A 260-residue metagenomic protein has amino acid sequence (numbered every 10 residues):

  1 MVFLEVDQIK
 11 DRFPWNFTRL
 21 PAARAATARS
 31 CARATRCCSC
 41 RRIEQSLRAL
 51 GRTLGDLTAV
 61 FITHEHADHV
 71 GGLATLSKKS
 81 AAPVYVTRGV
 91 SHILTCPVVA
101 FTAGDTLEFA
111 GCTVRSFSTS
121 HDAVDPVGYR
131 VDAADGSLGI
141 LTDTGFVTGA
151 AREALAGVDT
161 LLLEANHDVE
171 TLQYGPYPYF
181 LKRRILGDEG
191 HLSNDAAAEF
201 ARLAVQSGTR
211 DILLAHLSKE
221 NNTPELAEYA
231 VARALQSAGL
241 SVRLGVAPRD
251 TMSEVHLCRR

Functional and structural regions predicted by a protein language model:
V2-L50, V127-D143, T160: Conserved beta-strand hairpin/beta-sheet module of binuclear metal-dependent hydrolase folds, prominently
V2-V6, A81-G136: Metallo-beta-lactamase
C31, H64, V84, V114 (+5 more regions): Divalent metal-coordination and catalytic microenvironments
S39-R42, L57-E65, Y85-R88, G139-T142 (+3 more regions): Active-site neighborhood of phospho(di)ester-bond hydrolases with catalytic His/Asp-centered motifs
R42-V86: Active-site metal-binding motif and surrounding structural segment of the metallo-beta-lactamase
H66-V70, S91-L94, A123-V124, V147-G149 (+3 more regions): Active-site environment of divalent metal-dependent phosphoester hydrolases
G71-S80, S91, N222-Y229: Metal-dependent catalytic neighborhoods of phosphoester/phosphodiester hydrolases
G149-P248: Cap/insert and terminal regions of metallo-dependent hydrolase folds
